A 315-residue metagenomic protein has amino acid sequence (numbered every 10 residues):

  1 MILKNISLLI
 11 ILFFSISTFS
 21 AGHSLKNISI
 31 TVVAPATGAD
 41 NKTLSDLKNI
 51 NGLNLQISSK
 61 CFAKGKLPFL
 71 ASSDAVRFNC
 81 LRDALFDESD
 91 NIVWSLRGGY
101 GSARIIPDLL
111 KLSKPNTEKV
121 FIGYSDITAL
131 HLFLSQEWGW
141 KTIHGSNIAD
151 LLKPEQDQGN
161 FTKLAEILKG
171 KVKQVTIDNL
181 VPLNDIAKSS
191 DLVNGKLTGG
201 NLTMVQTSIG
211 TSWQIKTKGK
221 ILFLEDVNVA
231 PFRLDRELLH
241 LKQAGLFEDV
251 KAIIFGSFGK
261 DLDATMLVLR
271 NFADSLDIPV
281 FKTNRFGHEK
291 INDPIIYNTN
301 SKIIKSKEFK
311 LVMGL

Functional and structural regions predicted by a protein language model:
I2-L9: Sec-dependent signal peptide recognition, specifically the positively charged N-region followed immediately by
S15-S17: N-terminal signal peptide c-region/cleavage motif recognized by signal peptidases
S20-S89: ATP/NTP phosphate-donor binding region
G98-N116, L132-L134, L267: Short Gly/Thr/Asp-enriched flexible loops that form oxyanion-binding sites at enzyme active sites
K111-F133, K141-N147, D277-V280: Short, acidic/small-residue loops that bind anionic groups at enzyme active sites
K141-M204: Conserved anion/nucleotide-ligand pocket segment
W213-T265: Internal helical hairpin/lid segments
S257-L315: ATP/nucleoside-binding phosphotransfer catalytic cores, i.e., glycine-rich phosphate-binding loops
